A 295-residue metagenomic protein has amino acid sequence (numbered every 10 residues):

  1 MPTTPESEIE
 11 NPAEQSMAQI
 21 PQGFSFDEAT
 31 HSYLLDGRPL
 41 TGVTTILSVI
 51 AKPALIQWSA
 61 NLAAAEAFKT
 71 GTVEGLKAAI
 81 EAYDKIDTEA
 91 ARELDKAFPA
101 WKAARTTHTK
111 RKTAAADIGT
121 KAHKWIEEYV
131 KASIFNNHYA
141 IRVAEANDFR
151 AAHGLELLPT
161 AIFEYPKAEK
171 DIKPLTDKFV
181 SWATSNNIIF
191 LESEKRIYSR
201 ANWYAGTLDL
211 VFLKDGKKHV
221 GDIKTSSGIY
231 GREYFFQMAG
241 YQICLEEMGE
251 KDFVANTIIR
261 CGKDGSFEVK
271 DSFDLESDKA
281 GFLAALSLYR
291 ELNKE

Functional and structural regions predicted by a protein language model:
M1, K294-E295: Short intrinsically disordered terminal tails
M1-Y204: Metal-dependent nuclease catalytic cores that hydrolyze phosphodiester bonds in DNA/RNA, characterized by
A161, P166-P174, K195-K294: Nucleic-acid nuclease catalytic cores
